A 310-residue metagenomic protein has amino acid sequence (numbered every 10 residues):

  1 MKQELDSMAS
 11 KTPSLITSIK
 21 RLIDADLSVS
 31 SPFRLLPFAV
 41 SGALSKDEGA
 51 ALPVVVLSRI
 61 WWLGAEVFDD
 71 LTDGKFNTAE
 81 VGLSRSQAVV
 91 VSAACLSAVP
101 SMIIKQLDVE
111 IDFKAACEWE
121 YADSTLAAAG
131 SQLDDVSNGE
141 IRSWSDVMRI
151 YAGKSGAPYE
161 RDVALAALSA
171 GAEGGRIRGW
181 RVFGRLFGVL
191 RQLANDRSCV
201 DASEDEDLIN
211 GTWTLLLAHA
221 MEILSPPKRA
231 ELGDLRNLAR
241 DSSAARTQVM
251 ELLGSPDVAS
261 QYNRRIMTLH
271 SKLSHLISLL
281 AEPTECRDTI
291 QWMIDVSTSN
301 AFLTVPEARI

Functional and structural regions predicted by a protein language model:
M1-L5: Core of compact, soluble alpha-helical bundle domains
D6-P226: Mg2+-dependent prenyl diphosphate-binding active-site environment of isoprenoid biosynthetic enzymes
S14-V40, A157, D207-N210, T214-H219 (+1 more regions): Catalytic cores of Mg2+-dependent Asp-rich isoprenoid enzymes
A116-C117, W180, L232, V249 (+1 more regions): A structural signal for short hydrophobic/aromatic patches embedded in well-ordered alpha helices
S124, L186, L190, L238-S242 (+2 more regions): A short structural micro-motif
C199-S203, A230-G233, A308: A glycine-biased, small/acidic residue-tolerant capping/turn segment at secondary-structure junctions
P227-D234, E251: Gly/Pro-rich interdomain helix-loop hinge
